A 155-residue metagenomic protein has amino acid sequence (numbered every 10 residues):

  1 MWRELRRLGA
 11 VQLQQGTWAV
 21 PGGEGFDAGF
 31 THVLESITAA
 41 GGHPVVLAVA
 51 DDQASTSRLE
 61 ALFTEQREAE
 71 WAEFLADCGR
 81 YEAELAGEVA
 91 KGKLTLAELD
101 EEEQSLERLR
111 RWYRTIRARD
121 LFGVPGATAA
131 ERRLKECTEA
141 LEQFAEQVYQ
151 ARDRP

Functional and structural regions predicted by a protein language model:
M1-A86, C137: Positively charged, polar, low-complexity stretches
G25, G29, F63-Q66, E70 (+3 more regions): Non-transmembrane, amphipathic alpha-helical segments
G41, A48, E82-V89, K93 (+2 more regions): Long, hydrophobic, amphipathic alpha-helical segments used as structural scaffolds
F74-A118: Charged/polar low-complexity intrinsically disordered segments, enriched in acidic residues
E107-P155: Glycine-rich, aromatic-bearing surface loops/beta-hairpins
